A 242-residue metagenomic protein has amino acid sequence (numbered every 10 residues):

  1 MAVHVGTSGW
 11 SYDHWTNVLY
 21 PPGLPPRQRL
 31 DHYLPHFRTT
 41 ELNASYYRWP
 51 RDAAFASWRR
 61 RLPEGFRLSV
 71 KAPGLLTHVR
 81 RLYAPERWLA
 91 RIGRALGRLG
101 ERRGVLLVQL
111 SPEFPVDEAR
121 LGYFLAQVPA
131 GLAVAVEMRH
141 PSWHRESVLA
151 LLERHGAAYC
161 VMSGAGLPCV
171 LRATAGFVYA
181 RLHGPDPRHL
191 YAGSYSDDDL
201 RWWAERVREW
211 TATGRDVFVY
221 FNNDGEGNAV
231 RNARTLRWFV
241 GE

Functional and structural regions predicted by a protein language model:
M1-E242: Residues lining hydrophobic/aromatic ligand-binding pockets adjacent to catalytic sites
